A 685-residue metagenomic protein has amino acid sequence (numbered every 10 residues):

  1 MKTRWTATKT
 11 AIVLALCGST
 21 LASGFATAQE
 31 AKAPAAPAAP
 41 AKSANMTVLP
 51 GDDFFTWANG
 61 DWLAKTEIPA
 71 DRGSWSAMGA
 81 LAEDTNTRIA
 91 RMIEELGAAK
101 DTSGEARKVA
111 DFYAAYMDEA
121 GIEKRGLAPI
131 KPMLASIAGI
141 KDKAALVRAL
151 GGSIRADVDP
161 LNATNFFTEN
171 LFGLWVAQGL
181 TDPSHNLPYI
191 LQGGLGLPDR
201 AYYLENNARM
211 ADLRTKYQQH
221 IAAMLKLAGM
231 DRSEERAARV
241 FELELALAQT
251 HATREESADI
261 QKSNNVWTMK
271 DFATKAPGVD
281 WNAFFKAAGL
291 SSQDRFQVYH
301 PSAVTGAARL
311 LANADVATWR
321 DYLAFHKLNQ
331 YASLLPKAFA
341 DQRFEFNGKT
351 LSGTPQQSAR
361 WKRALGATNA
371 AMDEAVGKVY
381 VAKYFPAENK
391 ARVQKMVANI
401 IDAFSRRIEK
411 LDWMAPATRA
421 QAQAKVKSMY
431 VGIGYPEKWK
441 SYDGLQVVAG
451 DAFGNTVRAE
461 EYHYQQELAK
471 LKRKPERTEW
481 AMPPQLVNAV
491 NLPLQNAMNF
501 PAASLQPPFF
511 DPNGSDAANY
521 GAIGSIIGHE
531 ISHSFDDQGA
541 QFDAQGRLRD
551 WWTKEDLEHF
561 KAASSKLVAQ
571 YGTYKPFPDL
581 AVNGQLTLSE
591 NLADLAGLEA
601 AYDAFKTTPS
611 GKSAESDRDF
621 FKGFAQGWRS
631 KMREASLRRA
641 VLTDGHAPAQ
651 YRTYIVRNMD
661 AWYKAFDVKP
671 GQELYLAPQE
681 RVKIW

Functional and structural regions predicted by a protein language model:
M1-Q29: Gram-negative bacterial Sec-dependent N-terminal signal peptides
A28-A38: Compositionally biased, proline/threonine/alanine/serine-rich low-complexity intrinsically disordered stretches
A44-A64, Y203, N207-K226, M414 (+2 more regions): Hydrophobic/aromatic-rich, well-ordered segments within soluble, folded domains that form packed cores
V48-D53, W57-K124: Active-site-surrounding "flap" and adjacent substrate/cofactor-binding loops of secreted or lumenal enzymes, prototyped
W62-T66, L197-P198, P508: Short, solvent-exposed loop/turn elements at domain surfaces
D71-I93, S233-T250, N519-S525, D617-F621: Short secondary-structure subsegments characteristic of cysteine-rich extracellular domains
A82, A246, K275-G278, Q297-P301 (+5 more regions): Intrinsically disordered, low-complexity linker/terminal regions across diverse proteins
L96-N399: Noncatalytic, helix-rich "gating/capping" subdomain that lines the substrate-entry/channel surface of large enzyme
